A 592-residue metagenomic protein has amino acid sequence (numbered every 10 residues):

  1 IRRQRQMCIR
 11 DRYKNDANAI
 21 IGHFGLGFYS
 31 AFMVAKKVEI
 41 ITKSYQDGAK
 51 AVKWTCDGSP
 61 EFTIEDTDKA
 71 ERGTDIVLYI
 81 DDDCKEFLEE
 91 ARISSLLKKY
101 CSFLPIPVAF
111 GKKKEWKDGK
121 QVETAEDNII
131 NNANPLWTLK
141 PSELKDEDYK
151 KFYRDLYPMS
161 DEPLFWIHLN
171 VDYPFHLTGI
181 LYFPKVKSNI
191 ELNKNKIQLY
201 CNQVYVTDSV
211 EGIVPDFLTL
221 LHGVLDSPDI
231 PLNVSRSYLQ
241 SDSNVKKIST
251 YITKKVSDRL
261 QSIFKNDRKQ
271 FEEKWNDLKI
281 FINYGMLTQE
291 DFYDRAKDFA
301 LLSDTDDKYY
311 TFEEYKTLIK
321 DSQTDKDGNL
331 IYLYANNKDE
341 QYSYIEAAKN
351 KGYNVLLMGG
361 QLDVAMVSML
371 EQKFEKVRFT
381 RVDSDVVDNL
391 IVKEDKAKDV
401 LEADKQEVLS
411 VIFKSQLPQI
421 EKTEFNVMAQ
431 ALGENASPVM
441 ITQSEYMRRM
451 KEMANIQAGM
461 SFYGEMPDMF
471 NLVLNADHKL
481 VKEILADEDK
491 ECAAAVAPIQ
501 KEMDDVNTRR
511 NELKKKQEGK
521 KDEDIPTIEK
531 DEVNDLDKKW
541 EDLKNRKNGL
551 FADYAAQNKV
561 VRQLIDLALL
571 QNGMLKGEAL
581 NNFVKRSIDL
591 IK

Functional and structural regions predicted by a protein language model:
R2-D82, E86-F87, S95, S102 (+2 more regions): GHKL (Bergerat-fold) ATPase N-terminal catalytic module, capturing the glycine-rich phosphate-binding loop and acidic
A31, I76, L97, L221 (+2 more regions): Residue-level signature of catalytic and energy-coupling elements of molecular machines, predominantly ATP/GTP-dependent
T42, C56, L78-D82, Y182-K185 (+3 more regions): Flexible glycine-/small-residue-rich
A49-D57, E61, E65-G179, V234 (+2 more regions): Glycine/threonine-rich ATP-lid/beta-loop region of ATP-binding domains
A91, G119-G223, D304-T324, L330-E346 (+1 more regions): GHKL/Histidine-kinase-like ATPase module
P105, K120-L139, H176-E273, N350-N354 (+4 more regions): GHKL/Bergerat-fold ATPase module
K265-L330: A contiguous, basic/glycine-rich beta-loop/short-helix subdomain that forms a polymer-engagement track
F271, E314-Y332, N337-K592: C-terminal interaction appendages of subunits in large macromolecular complexes
